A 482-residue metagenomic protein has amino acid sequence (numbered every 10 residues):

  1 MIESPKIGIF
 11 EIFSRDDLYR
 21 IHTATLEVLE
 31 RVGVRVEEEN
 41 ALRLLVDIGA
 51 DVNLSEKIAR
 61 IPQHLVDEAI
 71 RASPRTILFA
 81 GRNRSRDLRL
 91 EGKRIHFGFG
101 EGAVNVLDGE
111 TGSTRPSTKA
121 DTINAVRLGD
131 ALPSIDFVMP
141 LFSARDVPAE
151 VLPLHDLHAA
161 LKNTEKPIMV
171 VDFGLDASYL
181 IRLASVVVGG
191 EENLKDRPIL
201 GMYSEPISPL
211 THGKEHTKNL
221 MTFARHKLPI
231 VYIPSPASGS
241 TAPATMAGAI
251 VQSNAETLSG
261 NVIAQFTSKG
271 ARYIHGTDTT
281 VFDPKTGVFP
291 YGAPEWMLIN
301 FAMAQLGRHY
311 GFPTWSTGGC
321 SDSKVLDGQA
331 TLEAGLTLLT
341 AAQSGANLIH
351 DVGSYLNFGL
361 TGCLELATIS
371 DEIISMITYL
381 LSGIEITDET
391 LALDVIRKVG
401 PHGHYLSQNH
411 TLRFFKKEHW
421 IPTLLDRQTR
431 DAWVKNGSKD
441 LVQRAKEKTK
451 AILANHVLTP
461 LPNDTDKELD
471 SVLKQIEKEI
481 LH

Functional and structural regions predicted by a protein language model:
M1-P5, V46-N53, I199, A237-S238 (+6 more regions): Short acidic (Asp/Glu) and glycine-rich catalytic loops that position anionic groups and cofactors
K6-F10, T286-Y291, G319-L326, S354-L366: Short beta-alpha connecting loops at secondary-structure transitions that line or flank enzyme active sites
E11-A24, V32, E37-L44, E365-H482: Catalytic-core signal marking the mid-to-C-terminal active-site face
D17-Y19, L26, R89-T111, H309-S321: N-terminal small/glycine-rich loop or linker at the start of catalytic domains across soluble metabolic enzymes
R35-L42, S55-E56, D136, D196 (+7 more regions): Flexible, glycine/charged-enriched surface loops at secondary-structure junctions
N40-E110: Glycine-rich, N-terminal phosphate-binding loop and its surrounding beta-alpha-beta segment
P116-Q343, N347: Helix-rich catalytic cores of soluble enzyme domains
V325-I377: Ligand/cofactor pocket segment of small-molecule handling proteins
